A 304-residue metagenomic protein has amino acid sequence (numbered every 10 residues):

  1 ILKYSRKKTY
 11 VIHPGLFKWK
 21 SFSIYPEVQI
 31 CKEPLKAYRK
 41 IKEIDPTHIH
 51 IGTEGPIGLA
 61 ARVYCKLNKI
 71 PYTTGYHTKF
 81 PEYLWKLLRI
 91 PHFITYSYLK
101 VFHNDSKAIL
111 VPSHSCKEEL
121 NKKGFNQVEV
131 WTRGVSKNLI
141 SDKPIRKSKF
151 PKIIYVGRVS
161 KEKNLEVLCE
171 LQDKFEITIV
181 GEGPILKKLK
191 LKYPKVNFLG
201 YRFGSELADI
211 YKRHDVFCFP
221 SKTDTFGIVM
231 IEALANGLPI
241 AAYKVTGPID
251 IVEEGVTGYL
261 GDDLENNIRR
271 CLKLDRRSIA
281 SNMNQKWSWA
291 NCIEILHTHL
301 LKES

Functional and structural regions predicted by a protein language model:
P71-T73, F80-V101, V111: Nucleotide-sugar donor phosphate/pyrophosphate-binding loop at the beta->alpha transition of glycosyltransferases
S115, G134: Carbohydrate-associated surface elements
P144-V180: Conserved donor-binding/catalytic core segment of Leloir-type glycosyltransferases
K187-S205: Nucleotide-activated donor-binding/catalytic signature segment of Leloir-type glycosyltransferases, i.e., the conserved
Y201-R202, D209-H214, L296: Short alpha-helical donor nucleotide-sugar binding micro-motif in glycosyltransferases
K222: Aromatic "clamp/platform" in nucleotide-sugar-dependent glycosyltransferases that forms part of the donor/acceptor
M230, P239-A242: Short hydrophobic beta-strand element within catalytic cores of glycosyltransferases and related nucleotide-activated
L272-S304: A charged, aromatic-enriched C-terminal amphipathic alpha-helix characteristic of glycosyltransferases across folds
